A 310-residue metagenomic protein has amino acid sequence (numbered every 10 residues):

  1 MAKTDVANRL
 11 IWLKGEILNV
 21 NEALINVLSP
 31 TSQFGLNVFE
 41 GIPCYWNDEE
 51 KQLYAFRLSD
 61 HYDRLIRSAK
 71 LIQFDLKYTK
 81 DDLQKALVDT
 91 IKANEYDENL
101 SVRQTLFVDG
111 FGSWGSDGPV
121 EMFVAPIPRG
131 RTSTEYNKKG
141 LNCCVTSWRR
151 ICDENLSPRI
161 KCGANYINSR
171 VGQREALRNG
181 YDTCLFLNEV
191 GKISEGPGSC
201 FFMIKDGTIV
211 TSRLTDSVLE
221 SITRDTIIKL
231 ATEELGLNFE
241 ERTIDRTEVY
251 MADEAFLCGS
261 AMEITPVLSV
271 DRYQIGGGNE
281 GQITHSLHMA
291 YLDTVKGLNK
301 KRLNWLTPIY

Functional and structural regions predicted by a protein language model:
M1-Y78, Q84-D89, S113-Y310: Helix-start/capping segments and mature chain N-termini
L83-F111, I127: Short, acidic/charged, Gly/Pro-enriched secondary-structure junctions
